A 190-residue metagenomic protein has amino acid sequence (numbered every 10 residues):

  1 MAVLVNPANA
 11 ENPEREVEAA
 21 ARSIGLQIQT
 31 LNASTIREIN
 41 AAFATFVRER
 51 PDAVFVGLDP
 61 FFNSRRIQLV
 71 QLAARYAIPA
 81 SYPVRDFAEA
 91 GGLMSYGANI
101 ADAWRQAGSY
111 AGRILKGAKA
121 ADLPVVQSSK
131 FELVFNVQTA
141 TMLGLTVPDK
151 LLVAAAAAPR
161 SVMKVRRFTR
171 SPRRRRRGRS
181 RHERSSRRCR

Functional and structural regions predicted by a protein language model:
M1-R190: Short hydrophobic alpha-helices and adjacent helix-cap/hinge residues
